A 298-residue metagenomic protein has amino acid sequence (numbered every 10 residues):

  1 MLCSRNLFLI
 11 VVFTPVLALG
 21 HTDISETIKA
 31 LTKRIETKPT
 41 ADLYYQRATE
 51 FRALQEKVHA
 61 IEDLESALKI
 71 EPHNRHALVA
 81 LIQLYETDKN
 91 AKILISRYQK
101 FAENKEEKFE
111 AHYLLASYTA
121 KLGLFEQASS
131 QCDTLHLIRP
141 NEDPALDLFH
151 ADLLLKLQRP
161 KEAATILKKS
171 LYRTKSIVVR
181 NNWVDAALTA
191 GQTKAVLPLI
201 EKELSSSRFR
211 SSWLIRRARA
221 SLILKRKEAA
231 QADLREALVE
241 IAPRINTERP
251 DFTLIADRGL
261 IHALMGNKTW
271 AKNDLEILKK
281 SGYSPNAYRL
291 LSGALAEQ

Functional and structural regions predicted by a protein language model:
F13, L17-E65, K69-V79, T87: N-terminal leader/linker segments that initiate helical-solenoid repeat arrays
K33-R34, S66-A67, K100-F101, T134-H136 (+5 more regions): Canonical positions in the second alpha-helix
T37-P39, P72, E106, P140-N141 (+5 more regions): Short coil turns that delineate tetratricopeptide repeat
L43, A77, A111, A145-L146 (+5 more regions): TPR alpha-solenoid repeat register
Q46, A80-Q83, L114, L148-F149 (+4 more regions): Canonical tetratricopeptide repeat
A53, T87-D88, K121-L122, K156-L157 (+4 more regions): Register position in tetratricopeptide repeats
